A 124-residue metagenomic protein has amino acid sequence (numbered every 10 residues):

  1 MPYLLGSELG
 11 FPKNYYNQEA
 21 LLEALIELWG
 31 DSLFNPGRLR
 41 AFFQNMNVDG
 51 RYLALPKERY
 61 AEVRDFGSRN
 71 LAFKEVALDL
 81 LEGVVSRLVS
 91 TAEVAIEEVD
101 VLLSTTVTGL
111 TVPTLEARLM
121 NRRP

Functional and structural regions predicted by a protein language model:
P2-D100: Conserved active-site "lid/cap" helical segment
L53, T106-P124: Conserved catalytic cysteine-centered active-site region of acyl-thioester-dependent Claisen-condensing enzymes
D100-T106: Short glycine-rich or small-residue beta-strand-to-loop segments that form or flank ligand, phosphate, metal/Fe-S
